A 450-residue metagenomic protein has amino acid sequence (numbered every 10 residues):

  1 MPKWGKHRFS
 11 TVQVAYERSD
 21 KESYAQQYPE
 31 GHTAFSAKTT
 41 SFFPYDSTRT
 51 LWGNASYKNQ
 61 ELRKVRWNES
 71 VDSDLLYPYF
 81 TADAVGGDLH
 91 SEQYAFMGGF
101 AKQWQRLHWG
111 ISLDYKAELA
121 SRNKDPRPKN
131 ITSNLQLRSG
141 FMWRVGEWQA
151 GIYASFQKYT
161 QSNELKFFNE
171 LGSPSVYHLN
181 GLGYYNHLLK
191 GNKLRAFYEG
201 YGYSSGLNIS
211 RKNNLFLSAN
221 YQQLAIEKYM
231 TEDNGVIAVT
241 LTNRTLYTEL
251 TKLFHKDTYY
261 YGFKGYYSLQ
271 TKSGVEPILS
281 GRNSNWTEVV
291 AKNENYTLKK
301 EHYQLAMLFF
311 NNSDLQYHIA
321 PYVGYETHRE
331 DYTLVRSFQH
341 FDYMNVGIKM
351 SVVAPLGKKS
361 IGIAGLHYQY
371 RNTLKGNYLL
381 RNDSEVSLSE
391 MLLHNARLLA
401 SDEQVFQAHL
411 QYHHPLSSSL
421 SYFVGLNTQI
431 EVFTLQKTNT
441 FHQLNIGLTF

Functional and structural regions predicted by a protein language model:
M1-G110, N134, G140-Y153, Q157 (+1 more regions): Membrane-proximal, glycine/serine-rich, low-complexity loop/turn segments characteristic of large bacterial
V12-V14, G53-A55, I111-L113, S139 (+8 more regions): Membrane-embedded beta-strand positions of outer-membrane beta-barrel proteins
V14-D20, Y57-E61, W104-R106, Y115-L119 (+10 more regions): Transmembrane beta-strands of outer-membrane beta-barrel pores
E22-Q27, K64-S70, S121-K129, N163-E170 (+7 more regions): Outer-membrane beta-barrel translocator domains and adjoining extracellular loop/strand segments of Gram-negative
Q27-T33, G86-H90, R127-I131, R195-Y201 (+5 more regions): Replace "Gram-negative outer membrane beta-barrel proteins" with "bacterial and organellar outer membrane beta-barrel
F35-T39, E92-G98, L135-S139, Y201-L207 (+5 more regions): Hydrophobic, lipid-facing positions within transmembrane beta-strands of outer-membrane proteins
V145-W148, N439-F450: Outer-membrane beta-barrel "beta-signal"
Y184-P321: Long, internal scaffold/assembly segments composed of regular secondary structure
